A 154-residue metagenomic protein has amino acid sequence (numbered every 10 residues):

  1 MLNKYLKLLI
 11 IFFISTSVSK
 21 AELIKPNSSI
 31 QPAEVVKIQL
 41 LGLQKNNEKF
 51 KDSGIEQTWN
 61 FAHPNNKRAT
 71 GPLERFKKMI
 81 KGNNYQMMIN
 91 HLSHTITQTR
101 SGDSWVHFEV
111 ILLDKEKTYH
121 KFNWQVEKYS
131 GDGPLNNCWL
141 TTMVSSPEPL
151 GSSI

Functional and structural regions predicted by a protein language model:
N3-I11: Sec-dependent signal peptide recognition, specifically the positively charged N-region followed immediately by
I11-S19: Hydrophobic h-region of N-terminal signal peptides that target proteins for export in Gram-negative bacteria
A21-S29: Cleaved targeting-peptide boundary
Q31-N47, F61: Short, aromatic-enriched amphipathic alpha-helices that serve as compact interaction elements
K45-K51, G131-P134: Low-complexity, polar-biased intrinsically disordered regions enriched in Pro/Ser/Thr/Gly
K49-D103: Short solvent-exposed beta->alpha transition segments
Q98-I154: Exposed beta-sheet edge and beta->alpha loop/turn motif
